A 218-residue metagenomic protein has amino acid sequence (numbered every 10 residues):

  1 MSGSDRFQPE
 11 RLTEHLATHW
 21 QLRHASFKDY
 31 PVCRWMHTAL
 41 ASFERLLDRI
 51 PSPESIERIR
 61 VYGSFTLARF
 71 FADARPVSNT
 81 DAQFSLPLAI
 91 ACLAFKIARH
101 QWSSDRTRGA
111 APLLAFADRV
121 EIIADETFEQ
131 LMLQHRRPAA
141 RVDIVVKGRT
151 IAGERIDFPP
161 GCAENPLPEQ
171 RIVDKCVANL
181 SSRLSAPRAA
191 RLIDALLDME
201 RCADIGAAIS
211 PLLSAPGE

Functional and structural regions predicted by a protein language model:
M1-E218: Terminal-appendage/accessory-domain detector
